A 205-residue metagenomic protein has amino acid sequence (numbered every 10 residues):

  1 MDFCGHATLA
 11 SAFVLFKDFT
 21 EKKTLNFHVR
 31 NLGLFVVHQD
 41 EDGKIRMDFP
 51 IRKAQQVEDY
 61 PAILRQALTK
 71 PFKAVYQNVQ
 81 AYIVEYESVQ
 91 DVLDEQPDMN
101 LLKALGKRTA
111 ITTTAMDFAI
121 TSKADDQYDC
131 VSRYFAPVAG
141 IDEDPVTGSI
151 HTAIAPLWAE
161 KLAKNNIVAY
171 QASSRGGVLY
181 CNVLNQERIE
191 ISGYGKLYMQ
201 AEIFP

Functional and structural regions predicted by a protein language model:
M1-C4, T8-P205: Active-site proximal loop and beta-alpha junction motif in alpha/beta enzyme cores
